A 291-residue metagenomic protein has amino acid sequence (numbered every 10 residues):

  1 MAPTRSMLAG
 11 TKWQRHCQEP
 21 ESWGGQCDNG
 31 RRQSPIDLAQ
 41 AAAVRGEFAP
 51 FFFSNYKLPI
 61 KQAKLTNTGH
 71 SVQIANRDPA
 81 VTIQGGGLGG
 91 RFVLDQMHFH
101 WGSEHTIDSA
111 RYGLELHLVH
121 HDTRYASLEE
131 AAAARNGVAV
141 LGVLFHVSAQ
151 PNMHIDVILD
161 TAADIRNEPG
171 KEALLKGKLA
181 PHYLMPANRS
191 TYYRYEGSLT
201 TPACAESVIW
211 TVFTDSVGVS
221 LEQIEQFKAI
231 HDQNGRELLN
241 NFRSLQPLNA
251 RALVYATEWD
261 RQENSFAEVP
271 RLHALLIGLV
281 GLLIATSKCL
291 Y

Functional and structural regions predicted by a protein language model:
M1-Y291: Alpha-carbonic anhydrase
